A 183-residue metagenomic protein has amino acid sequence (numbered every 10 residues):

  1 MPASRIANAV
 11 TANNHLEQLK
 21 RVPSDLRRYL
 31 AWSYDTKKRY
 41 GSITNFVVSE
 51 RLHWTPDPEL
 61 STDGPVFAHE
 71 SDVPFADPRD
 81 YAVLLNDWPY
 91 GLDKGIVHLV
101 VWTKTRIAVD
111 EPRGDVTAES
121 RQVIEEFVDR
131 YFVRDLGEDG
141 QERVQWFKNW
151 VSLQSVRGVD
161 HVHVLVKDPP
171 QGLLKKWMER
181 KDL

Functional and structural regions predicted by a protein language model:
M1-L183: HIT superfamily nucleotide-processing domains
